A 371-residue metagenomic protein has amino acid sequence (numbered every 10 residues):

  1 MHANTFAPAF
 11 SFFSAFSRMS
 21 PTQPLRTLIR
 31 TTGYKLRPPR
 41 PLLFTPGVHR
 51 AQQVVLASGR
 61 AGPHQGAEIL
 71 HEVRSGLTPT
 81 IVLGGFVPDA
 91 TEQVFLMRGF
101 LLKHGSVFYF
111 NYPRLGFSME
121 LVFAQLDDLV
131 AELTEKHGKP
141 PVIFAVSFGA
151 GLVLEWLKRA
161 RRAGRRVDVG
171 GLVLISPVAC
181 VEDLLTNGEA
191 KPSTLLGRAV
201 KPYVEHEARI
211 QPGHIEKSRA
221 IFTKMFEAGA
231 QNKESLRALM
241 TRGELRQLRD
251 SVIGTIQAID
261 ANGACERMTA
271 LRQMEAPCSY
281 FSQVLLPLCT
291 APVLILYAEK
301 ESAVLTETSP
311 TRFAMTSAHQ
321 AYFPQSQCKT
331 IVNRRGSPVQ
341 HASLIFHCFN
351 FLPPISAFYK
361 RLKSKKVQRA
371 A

Functional and structural regions predicted by a protein language model:
T32-L36, P212-T308: Alpha/beta-hydrolase
Q53-H104, Y112: Short, surface-exposed "cap/lid" segments of acyl-processing enzymes
G99, T290-R334: Conserved loop-alpha-helix segment in the C-terminal half of the alpha/beta-hydrolase fold that carries the catalytic
F123-P141: Conserved acidic catalytic loop of the alpha/beta-hydrolase fold
P141-I143, G171-V173: Residue in the alpha/beta-hydrolase core beta-strand immediately N-terminal to the catalytic nucleophile
F144-V153: Gly/Ala-rich beta-loop-alpha elbow adjacent to hydrolase catalytic centers
L172-R219: Flexible "cap/lid" loop of the alpha/beta hydrolase fold
A318-A371: Catalytic active-site module of serine/aspartate enzymes centered on a nucleophile-bearing elbow/loop
